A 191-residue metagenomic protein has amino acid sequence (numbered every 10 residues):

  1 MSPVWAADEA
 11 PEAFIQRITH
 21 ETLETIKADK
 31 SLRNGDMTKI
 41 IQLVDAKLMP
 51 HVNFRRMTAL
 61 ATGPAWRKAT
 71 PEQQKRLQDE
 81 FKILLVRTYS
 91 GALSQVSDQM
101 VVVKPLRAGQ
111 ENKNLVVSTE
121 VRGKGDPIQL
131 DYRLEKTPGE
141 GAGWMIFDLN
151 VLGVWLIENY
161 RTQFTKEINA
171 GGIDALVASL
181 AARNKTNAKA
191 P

Functional and structural regions predicted by a protein language model:
S2-A7: Sec/Tat signal peptide C-region and signal peptidase I cleavage site
D8-Y89: Early exported N-terminus immediately downstream of N-terminal targeting peptides
Q16, L23-T25, Q78, V102 (+3 more regions): Soluble periplasmic/extracytoplasmic beta-strand elements of cell-envelope proteins
W66, I83-L84, A108, R122-K124 (+1 more regions): Solvent-exposed loop/turn segments at secondary-structure junctions within structured extracellular/periplasmic domains
R87-I128, R183-P191: Surface-exposed, charged secondary-structure patches
P127-N159: Short beta-strand edge/turn micro-motifs at domain boundaries
D148-P191: Low-complexity, intrinsically disordered terminal/linker segments enriched in charged and Gly/Pro repeats
